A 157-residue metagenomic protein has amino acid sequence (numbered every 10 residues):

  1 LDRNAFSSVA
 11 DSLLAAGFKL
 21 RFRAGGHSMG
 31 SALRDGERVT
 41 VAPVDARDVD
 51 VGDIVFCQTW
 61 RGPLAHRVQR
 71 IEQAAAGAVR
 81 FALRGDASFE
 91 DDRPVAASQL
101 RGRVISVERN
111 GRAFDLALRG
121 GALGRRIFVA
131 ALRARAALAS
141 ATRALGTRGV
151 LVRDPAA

Functional and structural regions predicted by a protein language model:
L1-A157: Extended hydrophobic leader/signal-anchor segments used for secretion and membrane insertion
